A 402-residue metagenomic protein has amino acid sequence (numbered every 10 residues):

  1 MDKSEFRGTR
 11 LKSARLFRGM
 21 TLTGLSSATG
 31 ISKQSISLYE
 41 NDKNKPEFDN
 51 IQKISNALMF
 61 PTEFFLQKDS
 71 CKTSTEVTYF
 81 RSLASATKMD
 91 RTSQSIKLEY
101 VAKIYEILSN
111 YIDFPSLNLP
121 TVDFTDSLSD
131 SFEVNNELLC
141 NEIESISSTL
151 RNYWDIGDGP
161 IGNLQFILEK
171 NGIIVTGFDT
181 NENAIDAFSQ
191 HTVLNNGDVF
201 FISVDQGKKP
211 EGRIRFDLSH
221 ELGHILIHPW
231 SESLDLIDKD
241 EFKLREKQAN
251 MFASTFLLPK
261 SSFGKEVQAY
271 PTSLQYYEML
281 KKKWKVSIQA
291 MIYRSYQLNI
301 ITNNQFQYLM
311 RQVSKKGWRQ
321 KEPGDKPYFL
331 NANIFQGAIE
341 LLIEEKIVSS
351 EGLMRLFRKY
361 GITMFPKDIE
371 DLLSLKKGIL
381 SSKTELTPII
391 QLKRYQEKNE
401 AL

Functional and structural regions predicted by a protein language model:
M1-L402: Active-site hotspot residues in diverse enzymes, especially metal/ion-binding acidic/histidine motifs
